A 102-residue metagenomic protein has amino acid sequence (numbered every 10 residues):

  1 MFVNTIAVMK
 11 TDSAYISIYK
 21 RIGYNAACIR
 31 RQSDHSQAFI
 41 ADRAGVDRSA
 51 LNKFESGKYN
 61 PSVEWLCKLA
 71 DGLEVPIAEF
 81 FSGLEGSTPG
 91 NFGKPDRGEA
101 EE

Functional and structural regions predicted by a protein language model:
F2-Q32: A short, Lys/Arg-rich alpha-helix, primarily the initiator
F2-T11, F81-E102: Short, charged recognition helix plus adjacent turn of helix-turn-helix-like nucleic-acid-binding domains
Y24-R43, K68, K94-D96: Short basic helix-loop element that most often maps to the first helix and adjoining turn of HTH DNA-binding modules
A26, I40-A41, L51-F54, F80: Conserved hydrophobic/aromatic packing and binding residues within compact polymer-binding modules
G45-P61: Recognition helix of helix-turn-helix/homeodomain-like DNA-binding domains that insert into the DNA major groove
N60-S62, G90-N91: Short, solvent-exposed alpha-helical "recognition" segments
S62-E79: DNA major-groove recognition helix of helix-turn-helix/homeodomain DNA-binding modules
